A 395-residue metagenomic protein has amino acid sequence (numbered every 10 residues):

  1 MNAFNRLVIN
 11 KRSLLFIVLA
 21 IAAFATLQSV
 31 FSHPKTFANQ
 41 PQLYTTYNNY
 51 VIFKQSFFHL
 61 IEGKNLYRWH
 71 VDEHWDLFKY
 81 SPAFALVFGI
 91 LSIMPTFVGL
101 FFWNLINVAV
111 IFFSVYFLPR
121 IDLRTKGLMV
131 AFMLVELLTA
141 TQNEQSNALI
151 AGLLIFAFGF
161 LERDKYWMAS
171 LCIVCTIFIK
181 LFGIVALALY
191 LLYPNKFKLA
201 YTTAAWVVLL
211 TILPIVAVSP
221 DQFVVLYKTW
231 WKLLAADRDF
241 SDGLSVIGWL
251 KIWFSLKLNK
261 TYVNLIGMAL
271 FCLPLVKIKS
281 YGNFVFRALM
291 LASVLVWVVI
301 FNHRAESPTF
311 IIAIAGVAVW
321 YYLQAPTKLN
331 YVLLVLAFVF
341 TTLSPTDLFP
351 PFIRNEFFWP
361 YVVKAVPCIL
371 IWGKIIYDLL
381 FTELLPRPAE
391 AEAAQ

Functional and structural regions predicted by a protein language model:
N2-M168, L192-S307, I314, L384-Q395: Primarily membrane-embedded glycan-assembly and transfer machineries that use lipid-linked glycans
N65-L66, W320-Y322: Short amphipathic alpha-helical segments with coiled-coil-like heptad repeat character
E162-K165, V185, L189, L210-P214 (+4 more regions): Alpha-helical membrane-embedding segments and immediately adjacent membrane-interface amphipathic helices
I173-Y190, F301-I312: Transmembrane helices and adjacent periplasmic/lumenal helix-loop junctions of polyprenol-phosphate-dependent
F178-L181, L209, L213, L343: Membrane-embedded alpha-helical segments of transport systems, primarily multispan ion/solute transporters
F310, V317-W320: Hydrophobic/aromatic-rich, well-ordered segments within soluble, folded domains that form packed cores
Y321-Q395: Aromatic-enriched
